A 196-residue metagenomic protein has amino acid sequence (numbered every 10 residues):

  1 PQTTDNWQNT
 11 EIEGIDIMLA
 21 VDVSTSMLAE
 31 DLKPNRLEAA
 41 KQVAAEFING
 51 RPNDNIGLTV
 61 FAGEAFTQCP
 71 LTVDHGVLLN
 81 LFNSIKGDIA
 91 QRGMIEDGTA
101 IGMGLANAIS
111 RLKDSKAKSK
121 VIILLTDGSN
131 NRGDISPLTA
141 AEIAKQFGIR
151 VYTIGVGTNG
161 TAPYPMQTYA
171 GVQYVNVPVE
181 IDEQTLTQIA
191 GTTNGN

Functional and structural regions predicted by a protein language model:
T3-K118, I135: Membrane-embedded segments
D16, I189-N196: Juxtamembrane amphipathic/hinge helix adjacent to a transmembrane helix
M18, T59, I123, Y152-I154: Hydrophobic/aromatic beta-strand patches that form the interior of the parallel beta-sheet core in alpha/beta enzyme
V23, D127-G128: Residues immediately flanking
I56, I149, G195: Short, conserved active-site loop motifs that form the nucleotide-linked donor/cofactor pocket
F61, A100-G102, T126, T153 (+1 more regions): Short glycine/serine/threonine-biased micro-segments
R92-E96, S110, S119-V121, G128-Q188 (+1 more regions): VWA/integrin I-like adhesion module and closely mimicked acidic/polar interface patches used
